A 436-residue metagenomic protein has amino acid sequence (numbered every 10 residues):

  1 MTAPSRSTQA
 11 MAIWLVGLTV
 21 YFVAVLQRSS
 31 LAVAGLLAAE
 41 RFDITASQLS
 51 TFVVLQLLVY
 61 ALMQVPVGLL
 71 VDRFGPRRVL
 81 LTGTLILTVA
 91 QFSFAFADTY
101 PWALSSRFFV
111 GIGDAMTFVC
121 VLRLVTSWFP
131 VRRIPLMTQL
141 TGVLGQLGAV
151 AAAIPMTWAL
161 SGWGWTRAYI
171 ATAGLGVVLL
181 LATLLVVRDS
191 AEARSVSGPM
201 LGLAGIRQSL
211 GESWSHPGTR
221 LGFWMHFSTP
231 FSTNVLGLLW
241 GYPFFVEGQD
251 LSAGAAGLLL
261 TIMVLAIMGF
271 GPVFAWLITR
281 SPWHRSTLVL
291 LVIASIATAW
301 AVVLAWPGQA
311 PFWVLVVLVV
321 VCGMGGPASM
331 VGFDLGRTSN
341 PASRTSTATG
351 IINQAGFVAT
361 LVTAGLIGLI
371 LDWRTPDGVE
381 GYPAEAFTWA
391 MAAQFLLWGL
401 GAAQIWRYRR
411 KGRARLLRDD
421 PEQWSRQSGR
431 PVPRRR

Functional and structural regions predicted by a protein language model:
T2-S7, S190-F223, Q423-P433: Juxtamembrane intracellular "pre-TM" segments in multi-pass secondary transporters
L31-A32, P217-G271, T363-G368: Extracytoplasmic gate region of multi-pass secondary transporters
D43, G75, F96-W102, P130 (+2 more regions): Helix-breaking motifs and short loop linkers at transmembrane-helix boundaries and internal kinks in secondary membrane
L62-P101: Conserved MFS/SLC helix-loop-helix module at the cytosolic interface between two early adjacent transmembrane helices
M63-G75, F270-H284: Helix-to-loop junctions at the C-terminal end of transmembrane segments in multipass secondary transporters
R73-G83, T279-A294: Cytoplasmic membrane-interface "Motif A"-like loop-to-helix N-cap segments of 12-TM Major Facilitator Superfamily
S106-G145: Cytoplasmic helix-loop-helix junction between adjacent transmembrane helices in 12-TM secondary transporters
L140-A191: Helix-loop-helix hairpin linking two adjacent transmembrane segments in secondary transporters
